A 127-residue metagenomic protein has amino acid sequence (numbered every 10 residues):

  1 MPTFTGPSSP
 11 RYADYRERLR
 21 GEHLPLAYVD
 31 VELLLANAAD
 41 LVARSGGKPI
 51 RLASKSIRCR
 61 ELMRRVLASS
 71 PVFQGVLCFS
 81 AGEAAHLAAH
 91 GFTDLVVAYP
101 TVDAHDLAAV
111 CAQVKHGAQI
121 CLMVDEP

Functional and structural regions predicted by a protein language model:
M1-P10: N-terminal hydrophobic targeting/anchoring segments and the immediately downstream early-domain regions of hydrolases
F4, E22-A36: N-terminal basic, low-complexity leaders that serve as flexible interaction/assembly modules and, when applicable, as
S9-D14, S80-A84: Short, acidic/polar
P10-A27: Generic N-terminal amphipathic, Lys/Arg-enriched alpha-helix
L35-A38, C111: A generic alpha-helix structural signal
N37-S45: N-terminal signal-anchor module of multipass membrane proteins
R51-P127: Active-site-proximal beta-alpha core segment in soluble small-molecule metabolic enzymes
